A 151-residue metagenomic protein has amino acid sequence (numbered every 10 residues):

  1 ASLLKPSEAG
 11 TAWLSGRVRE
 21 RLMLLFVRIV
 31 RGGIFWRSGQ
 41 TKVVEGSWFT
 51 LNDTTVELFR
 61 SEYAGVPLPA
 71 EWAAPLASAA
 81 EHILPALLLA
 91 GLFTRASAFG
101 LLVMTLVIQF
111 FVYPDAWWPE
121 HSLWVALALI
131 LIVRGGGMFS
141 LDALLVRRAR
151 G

Functional and structural regions predicted by a protein language model:
A1-L51, G65-I83, A90-G151: Extended, low-polarity transmembrane helix blocks
R60-A64: Juxtamembrane membrane-water interface segments that cap and precede transmembrane helices
